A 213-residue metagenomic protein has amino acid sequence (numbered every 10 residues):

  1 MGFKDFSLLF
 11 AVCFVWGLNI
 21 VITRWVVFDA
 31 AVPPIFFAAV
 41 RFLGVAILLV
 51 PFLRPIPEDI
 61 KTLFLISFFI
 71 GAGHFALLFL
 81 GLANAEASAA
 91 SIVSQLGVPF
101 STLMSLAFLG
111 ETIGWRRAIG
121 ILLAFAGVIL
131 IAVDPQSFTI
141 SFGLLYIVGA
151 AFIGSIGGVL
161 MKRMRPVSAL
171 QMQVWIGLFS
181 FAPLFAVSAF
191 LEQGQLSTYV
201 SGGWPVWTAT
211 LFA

Functional and structural regions predicted by a protein language model:
M1-F6, A30-I35, I56-K61, V133-I153 (+1 more regions): Juxtamembrane helix-entry segments on the extracytoplasmic side of multipass membrane proteins
S7, A11, A39-G44, L65 (+8 more regions): Hydrophobic residues within alpha-helical transmembrane segments of multi-pass solute transporters/permease subunits
C13, R24, P34, A46-L49 (+2 more regions): Transmembrane alpha-helical segments that form core, pore/gating elements of small-molecule transporters/exporters
V15, N19-I20, V50-S94, T102 (+3 more regions): Specific transmembrane alpha-helical segments of multi-pass solute transporters/efflux pumps, especially DMT/EamA
L18, I22-W25, L43-D59, A76 (+2 more regions): Membrane-interface helix-cap regions at the ends of transmembrane helices in multi-pass membrane proteins
F28-F36, A76-L96, V167-Q171: Structural motif at transmembrane-helix junctions in multi-pass transporters
L49, L103-L106, I113-V133, A150-G154 (+1 more regions): Hydrophobic transmembrane alpha-helices of multi-pass small-molecule transport proteins
P57-T62, S91-S94, G110-L130, S137-L144: Loop-to-transmembrane alpha-helix entry segments
